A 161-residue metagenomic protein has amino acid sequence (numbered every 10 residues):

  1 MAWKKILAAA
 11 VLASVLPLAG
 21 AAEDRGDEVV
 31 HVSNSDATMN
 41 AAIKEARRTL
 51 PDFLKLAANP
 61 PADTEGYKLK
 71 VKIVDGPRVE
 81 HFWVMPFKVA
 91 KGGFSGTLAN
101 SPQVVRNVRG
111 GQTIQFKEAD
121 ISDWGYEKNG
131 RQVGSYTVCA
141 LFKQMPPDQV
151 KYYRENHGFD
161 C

Functional and structural regions predicted by a protein language model:
M1, K5-A9: Aromatic-residue detector
A2-W3, G20-W83, K88-C161: Mixed-charge, low-complexity intrinsically disordered regions
A8-P17: Bacterial N-terminal signal peptides
